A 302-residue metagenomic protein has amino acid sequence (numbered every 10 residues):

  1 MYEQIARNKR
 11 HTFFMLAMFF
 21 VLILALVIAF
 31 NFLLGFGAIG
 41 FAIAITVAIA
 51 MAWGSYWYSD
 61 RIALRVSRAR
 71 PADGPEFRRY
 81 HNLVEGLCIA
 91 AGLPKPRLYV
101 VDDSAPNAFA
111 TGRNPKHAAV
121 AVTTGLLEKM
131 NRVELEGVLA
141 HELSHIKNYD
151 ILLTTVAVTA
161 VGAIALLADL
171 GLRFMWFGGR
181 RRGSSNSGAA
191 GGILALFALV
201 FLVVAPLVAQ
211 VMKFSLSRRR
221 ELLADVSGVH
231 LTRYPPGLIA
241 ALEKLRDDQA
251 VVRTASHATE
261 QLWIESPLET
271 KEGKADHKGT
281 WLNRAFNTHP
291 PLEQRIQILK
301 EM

Functional and structural regions predicted by a protein language model:
M1-F20, L33, G40-A42, A50-L194 (+1 more regions): Polar-ligand-bearing catalytic/cofactor-coordination segments of membrane-embedded or membrane-tethered inner-membrane
A25-I39: Short, hydrophobic transmembrane alpha-helix segments
L199-V204: Select transmembrane alpha-helical segments in multipass membrane proteins
